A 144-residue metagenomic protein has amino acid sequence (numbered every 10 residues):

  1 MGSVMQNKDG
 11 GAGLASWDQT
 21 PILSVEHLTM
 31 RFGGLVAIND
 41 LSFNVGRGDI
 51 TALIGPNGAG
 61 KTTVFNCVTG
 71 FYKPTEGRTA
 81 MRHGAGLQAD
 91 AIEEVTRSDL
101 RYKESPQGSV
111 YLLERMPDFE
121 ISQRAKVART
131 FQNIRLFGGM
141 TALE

Functional and structural regions predicted by a protein language model:
M1-T29, A91-Q107: ABC-family P-loop ATPase nucleotide-binding domain
I22, L35-V36: Short coil-to-beta microelement around the adenine-binding A-loop and adjacent beta1/P-loop entry of ABC ATPase
I54-P56: The feature captures the beta-strand-to-loop junction immediately N-terminal to the Walker
T62-T63: Conserved Walker
T69: Helix-to-loop junction immediately C-terminal to a conserved catalytic motif
G77-L112, S122-R124: Conserved ABC transporter NBD signature motif
R124, M140-E144: Short coil-to-helix segment of the ABC ATPase nucleotide-binding domain corresponding to the Q-loop/switch region
